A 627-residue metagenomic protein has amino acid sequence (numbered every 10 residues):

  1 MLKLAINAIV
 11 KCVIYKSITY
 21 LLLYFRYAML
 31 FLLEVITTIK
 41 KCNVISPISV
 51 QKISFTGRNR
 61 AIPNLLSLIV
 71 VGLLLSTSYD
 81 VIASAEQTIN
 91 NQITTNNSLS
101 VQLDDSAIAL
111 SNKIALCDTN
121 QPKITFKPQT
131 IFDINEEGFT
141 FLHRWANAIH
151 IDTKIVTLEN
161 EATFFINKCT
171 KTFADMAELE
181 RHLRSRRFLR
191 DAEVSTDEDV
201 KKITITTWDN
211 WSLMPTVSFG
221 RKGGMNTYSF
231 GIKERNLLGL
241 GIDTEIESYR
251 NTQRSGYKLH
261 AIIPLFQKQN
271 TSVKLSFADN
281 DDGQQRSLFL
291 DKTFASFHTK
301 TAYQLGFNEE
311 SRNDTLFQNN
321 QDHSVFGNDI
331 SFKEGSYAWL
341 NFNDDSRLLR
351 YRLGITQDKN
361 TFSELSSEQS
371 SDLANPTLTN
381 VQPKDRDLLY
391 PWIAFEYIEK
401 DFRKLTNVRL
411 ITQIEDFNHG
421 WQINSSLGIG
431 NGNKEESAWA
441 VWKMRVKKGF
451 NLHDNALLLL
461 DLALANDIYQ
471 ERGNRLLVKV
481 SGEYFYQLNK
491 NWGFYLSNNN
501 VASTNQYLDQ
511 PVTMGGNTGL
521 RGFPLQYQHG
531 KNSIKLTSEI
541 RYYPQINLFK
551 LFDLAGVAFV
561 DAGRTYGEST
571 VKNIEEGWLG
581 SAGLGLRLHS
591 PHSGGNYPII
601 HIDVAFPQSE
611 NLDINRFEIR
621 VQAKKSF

Functional and structural regions predicted by a protein language model:
L2, L30, T140-H143, E159 (+1 more regions): C-terminal transmembrane beta-barrel domains of outer membrane proteins
L66-T77: Bacterial N-terminal signal peptides
A83-A85: Boundary at the C-terminal end of the N-terminal hydrophobic targeting segment
A109-G306, W339-N343, N380-H419, G428-K443 (+7 more regions): Outer-membrane beta-barrel initiation region
T206, T216-S218, K233, E245-Y249 (+13 more regions): Transmembrane beta-strands of outer-membrane beta-barrel proteins
F230, G256-A261, Q285-D291, Y303-G306 (+9 more regions): Outer-membrane beta-barrel translocator domains and adjoining extracellular loop/strand segments of Gram-negative
S324-N328, S366, Q382, Y469 (+1 more regions): Extracellular/periplasm-exposed beta-strand and loop segments of Gram-negative cell-envelope proteins, dominated by
